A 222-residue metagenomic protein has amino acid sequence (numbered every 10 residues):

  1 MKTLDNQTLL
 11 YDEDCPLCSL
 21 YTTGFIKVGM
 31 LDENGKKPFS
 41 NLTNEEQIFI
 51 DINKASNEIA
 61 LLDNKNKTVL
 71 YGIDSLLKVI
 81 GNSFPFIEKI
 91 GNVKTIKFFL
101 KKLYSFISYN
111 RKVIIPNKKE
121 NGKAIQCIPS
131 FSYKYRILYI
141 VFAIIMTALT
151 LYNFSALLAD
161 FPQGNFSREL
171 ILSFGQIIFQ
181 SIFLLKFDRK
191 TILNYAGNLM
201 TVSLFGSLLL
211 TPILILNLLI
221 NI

Functional and structural regions predicted by a protein language model:
K2-L31: Local sequence-structure signature of Cys/Sec-based thiol-disulfide redox active-site neighborhoods
L31-K54: N-terminal G-site of the GST-like fold
E46, I52-L157, L208-N221: Thiol/selenol-based redox catalytic cores and closely related redox-interacting motifs
L157-Q163: Membrane-interface interhelical loops and short amphipathic "cap" helices that link adjacent transmembrane segments
Q163-I171: Hydrophobic alpha-helical transmembrane segments
L170-I222: Alpha-helical transmembrane segments of integral membrane proteins
